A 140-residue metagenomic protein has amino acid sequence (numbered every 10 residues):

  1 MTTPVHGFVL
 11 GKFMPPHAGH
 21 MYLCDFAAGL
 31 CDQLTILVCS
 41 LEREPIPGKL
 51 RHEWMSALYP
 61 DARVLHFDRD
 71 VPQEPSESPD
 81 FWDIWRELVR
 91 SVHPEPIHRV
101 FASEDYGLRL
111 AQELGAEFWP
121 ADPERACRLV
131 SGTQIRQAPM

Functional and structural regions predicted by a protein language model:
M1-M140: Nucleotidyltransferase catalytic core that binds NTPs
